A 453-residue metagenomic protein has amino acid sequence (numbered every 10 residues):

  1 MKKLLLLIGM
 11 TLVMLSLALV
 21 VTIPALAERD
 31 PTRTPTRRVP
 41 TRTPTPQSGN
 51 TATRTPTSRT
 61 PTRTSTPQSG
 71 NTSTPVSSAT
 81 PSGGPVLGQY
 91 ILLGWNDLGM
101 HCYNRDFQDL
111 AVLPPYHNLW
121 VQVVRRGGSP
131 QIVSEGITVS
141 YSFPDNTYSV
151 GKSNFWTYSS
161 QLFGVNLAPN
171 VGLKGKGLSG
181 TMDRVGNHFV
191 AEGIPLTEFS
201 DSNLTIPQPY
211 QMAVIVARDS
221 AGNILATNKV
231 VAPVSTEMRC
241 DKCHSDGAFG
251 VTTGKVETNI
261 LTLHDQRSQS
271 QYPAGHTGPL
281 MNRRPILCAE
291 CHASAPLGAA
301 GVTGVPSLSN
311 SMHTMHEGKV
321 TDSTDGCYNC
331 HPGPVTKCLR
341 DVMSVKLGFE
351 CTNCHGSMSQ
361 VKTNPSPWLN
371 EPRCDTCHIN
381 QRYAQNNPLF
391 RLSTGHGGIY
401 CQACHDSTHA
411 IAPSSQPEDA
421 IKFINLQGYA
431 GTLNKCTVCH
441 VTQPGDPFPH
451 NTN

Functional and structural regions predicted by a protein language model:
M1-L4: Positively charged n-region of N-terminal signal peptides that target proteins for export
G9-V20: Bacterial N-terminal signal peptides
T22, L26-G84: Ser/Thr-rich, Proline-interspersed low-complexity disordered segments
T80-N118, V124-T138, S142-N146, N223-G278 (+1 more regions): Short S/T/G/P-enriched beta-strand
Y116-N118, G136, Q208-V214, S235-C240 (+7 more regions): Extracellular structured ligand-interaction cores
W156-E198: Extended, solvent-exposed segments with strong compositional bias
L196-S235, G247, S294-L297: Ser/Thr/Pro-rich, low-complexity mucin-like regions that serve as glycosylated stalks/linkers or repetitive adhesive
A221-T227, G247-L280, S294-N453: Inter-heme linker and motif-flanking segments adjacent to c-type heme-binding CXXCH motifs in c-type cytochromes
